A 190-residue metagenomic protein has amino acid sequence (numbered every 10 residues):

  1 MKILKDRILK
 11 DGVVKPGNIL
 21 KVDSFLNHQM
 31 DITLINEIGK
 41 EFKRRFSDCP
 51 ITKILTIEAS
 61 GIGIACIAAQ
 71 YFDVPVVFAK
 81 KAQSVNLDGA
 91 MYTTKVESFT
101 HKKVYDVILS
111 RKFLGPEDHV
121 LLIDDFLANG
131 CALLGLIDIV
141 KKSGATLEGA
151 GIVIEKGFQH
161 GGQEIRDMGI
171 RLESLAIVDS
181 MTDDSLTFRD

Functional and structural regions predicted by a protein language model:
M1-I51: Active-site-facing substrate-recognition patch
K2, D6, D11, N18 (+1 more regions): PRPP-dependent phosphoribosyltransferase catalytic core
I51-E58: Short glycine-rich phosphate-binding loop at a beta-alpha junction
T52, D118, E148: Conserved acidic residues
G63-F72: Short Gly/Thr/Asp-enriched flexible loops that form oxyanion-binding sites at enzyme active sites
V74-V120, L186-R189: Short, glycine/charge-rich flexible loops or terminal/linker lids adjacent to PRPP-binding catalytic cores
D124-K142: Active-site/ligand-binding-proximal alpha/beta "capping" segment
